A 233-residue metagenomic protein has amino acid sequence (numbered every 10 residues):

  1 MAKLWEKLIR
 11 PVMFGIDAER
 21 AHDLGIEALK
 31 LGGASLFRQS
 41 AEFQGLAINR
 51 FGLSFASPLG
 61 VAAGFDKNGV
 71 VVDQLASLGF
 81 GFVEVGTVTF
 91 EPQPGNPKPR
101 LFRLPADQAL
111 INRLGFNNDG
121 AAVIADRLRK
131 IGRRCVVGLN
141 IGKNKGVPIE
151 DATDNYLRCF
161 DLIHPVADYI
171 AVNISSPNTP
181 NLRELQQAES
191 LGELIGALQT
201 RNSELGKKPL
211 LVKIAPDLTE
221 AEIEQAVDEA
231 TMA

Functional and structural regions predicted by a protein language model:
M1-K3, F37-G60, V123-R133: N-terminal amphipathic alpha-helix/helix-capping segment at the start of soluble metabolic enzymes
L4-I48, N112-N117, A121-A122: An N-cap/entry alpha-helix motif that binds or orients negatively charged groups
S54-E91: Active-site cofactor/substrate anionic-group-binding motifs, chiefly glycine- and Lys/Arg-rich phosphate-binding loops
L59-A63, G81-V85, N112, V137-I141 (+2 more regions): Hydrophobic faces of well-ordered beta-strands that scaffold small-molecule active sites in alpha/beta enzyme cores
K67, T87-T89, K143-K145, S176-N178 (+1 more regions): Active-site-proximal loop/turn and secondary-structure-junction residues that shape catalytic pockets, frequently
A76-S77, R127-R134, D161-V166, E204: Acidic (Asp/Glu)-rich catalytic clusters
G86-C135: A gly/proline- and charged-residue-enriched helix-loop-helix capping module
E150-A233: Alpha/beta enzyme core
